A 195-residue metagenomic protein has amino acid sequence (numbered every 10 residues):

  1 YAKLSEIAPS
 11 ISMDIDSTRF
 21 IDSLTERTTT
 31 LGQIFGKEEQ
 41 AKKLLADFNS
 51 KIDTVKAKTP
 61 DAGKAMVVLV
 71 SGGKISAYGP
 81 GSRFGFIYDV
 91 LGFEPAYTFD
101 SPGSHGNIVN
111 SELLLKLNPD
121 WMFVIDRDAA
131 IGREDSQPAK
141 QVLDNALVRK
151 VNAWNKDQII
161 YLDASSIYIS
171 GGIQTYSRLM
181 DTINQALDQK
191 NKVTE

Functional and structural regions predicted by a protein language model:
Y1, D16-R19, S71-I75, R127-I131 (+1 more regions): Solvent-exposed loop/turn segments at secondary-structure junctions within structured extracellular/periplasmic domains
Y1-I34, A130, Q185-A186: Acidic/His-rich segments in extracytoplasmic proteins that coordinate ligands and/or metal ions
K3, S23-E26, T30, E39-K43 (+8 more regions): Extracytoplasmic/secreted proteins, especially bacterial periplasmic and envelope-associated proteins
S12-T18, T29-K43, G73, S166-I173: Second-shell loop/turn segments in exported
Q40-G92: Basic- and aromatic-lined ligand-binding clefts that recognize polyanionic substrates
T59-P60, S76, F86, S104-I131: Ligand-binding pocket segment of bilobal, Venus flytrap-like solute-binding proteins
Y97-H105, V151-N152: Short, solvent-exposed loop/beta-turn-alpha elements that line the ligand-binding surface or hinge of extracytoplasmic
D120-E195: Structured C-terminal subdomain patch of bacterial secreted/periplasmic proteins
